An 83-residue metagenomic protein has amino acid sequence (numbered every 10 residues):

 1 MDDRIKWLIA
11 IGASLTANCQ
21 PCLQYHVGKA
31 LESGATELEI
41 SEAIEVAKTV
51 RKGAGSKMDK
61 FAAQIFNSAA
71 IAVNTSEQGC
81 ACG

Functional and structural regions predicted by a protein language model:
M1-G83: Hydrophobic alpha-helical segments
